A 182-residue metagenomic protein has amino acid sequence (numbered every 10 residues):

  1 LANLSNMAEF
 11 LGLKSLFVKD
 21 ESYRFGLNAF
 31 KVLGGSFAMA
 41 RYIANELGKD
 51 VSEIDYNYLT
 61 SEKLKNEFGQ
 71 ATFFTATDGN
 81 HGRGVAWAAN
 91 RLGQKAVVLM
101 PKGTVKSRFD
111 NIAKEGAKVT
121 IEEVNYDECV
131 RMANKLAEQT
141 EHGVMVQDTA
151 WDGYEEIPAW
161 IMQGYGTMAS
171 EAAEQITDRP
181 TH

Functional and structural regions predicted by a protein language model:
L1-H182: PLP-dependent amino-acid enzyme catalytic core
